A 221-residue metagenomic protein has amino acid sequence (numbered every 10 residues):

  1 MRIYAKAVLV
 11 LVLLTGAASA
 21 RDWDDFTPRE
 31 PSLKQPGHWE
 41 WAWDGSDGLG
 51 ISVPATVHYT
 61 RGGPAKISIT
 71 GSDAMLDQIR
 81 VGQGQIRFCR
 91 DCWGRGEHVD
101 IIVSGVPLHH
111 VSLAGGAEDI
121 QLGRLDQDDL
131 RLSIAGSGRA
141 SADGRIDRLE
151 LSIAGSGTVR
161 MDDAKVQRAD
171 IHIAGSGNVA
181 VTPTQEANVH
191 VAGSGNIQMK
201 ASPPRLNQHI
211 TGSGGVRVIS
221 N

Functional and structural regions predicted by a protein language model:
R2, A18-S133, D143-E150, A164-Q167 (+4 more regions): Acidic (Asp/Glu) and glycine-rich low-complexity loops/linkers that are typically intrinsically disordered
R2-V10: Sec-dependent signal peptide recognition, specifically the positively charged N-region followed immediately by
L11-S19: Hydrophobic h-region of N-terminal signal peptides that target proteins for export in Gram-negative bacteria
G115-A117, G136-G138, G155-G157, G175-G177 (+2 more regions): Periodic glycine anchor positions in long extracellular repeat architectures
A140-A142, A187: Small side chains
T158-V181, A187: Strongly charged, low-complexity linkers/loops
A180-A201: Short cationic/low-complexity microdomains
